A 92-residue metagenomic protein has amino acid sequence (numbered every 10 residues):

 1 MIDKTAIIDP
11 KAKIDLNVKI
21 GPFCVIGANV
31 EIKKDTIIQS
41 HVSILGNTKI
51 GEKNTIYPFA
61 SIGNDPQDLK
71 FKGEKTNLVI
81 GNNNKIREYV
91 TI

Functional and structural regions predicted by a protein language model:
M1-K4: Extreme N-terminal starter segment of soluble prokaryotic enzymes
A6, A12, V18-I20, C24 (+10 more regions): A structural motif detector for beta-strand N-caps
